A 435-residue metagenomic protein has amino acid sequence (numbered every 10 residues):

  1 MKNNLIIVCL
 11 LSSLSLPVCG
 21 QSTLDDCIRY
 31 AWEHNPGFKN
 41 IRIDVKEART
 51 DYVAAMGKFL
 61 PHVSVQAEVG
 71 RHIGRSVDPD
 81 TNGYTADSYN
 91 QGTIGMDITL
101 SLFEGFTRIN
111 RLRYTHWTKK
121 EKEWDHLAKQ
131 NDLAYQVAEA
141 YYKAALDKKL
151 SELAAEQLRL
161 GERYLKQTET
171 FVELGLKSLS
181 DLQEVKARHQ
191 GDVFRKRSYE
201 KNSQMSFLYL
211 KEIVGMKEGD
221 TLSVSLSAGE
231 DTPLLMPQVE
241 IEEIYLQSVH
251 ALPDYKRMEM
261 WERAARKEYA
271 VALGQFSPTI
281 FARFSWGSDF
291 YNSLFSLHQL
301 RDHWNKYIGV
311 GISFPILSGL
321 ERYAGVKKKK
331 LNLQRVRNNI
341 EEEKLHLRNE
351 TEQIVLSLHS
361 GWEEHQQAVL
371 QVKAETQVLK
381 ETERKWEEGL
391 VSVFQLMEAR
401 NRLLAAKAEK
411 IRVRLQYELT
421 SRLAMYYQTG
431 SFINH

Functional and structural regions predicted by a protein language model:
S13-P17: N-terminal signal peptide c-region/cleavage motif recognized by signal peptidases
G20-E68, G74, L176-S178, E218 (+5 more regions): Bacterial Sec-pathway N-terminal export signals of envelope proteins
Q21-K143, I280, F284, L320-Y323 (+1 more regions): Short flexible linkers and secondary-structure junctions
S22, H126, D132-Q247, S357 (+3 more regions): Periplasmic alpha-helical coiled-coil/stalk elements that build and connect Gram-negative outer-membrane
D26, I213, E218, E409-H435: Acidic, low-complexity, intrinsically disordered peripheral segments
K39-I43, M56-G57, S88, L102-Q130 (+5 more regions): Sec/SRP-type N-terminal targeting helices
Q66-L100, S227-P237, R283-S318, H435: Small/polar, glycine/serine/threonine/aspartate-rich low-complexity segments that form flexible
V172-L176, W386-L390, Y427: A short glycine-centered flexible hinge/capping loop motif at secondary-structure junctions
